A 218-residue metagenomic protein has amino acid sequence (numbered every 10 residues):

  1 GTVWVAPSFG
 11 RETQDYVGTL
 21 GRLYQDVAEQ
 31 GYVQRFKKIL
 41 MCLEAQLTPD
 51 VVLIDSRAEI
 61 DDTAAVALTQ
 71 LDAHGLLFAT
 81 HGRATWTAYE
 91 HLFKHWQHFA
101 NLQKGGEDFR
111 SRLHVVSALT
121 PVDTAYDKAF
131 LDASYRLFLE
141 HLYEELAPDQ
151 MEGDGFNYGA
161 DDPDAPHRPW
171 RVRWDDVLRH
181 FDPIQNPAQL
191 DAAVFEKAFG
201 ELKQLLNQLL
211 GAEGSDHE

Functional and structural regions predicted by a protein language model:
G1-A45: P-loop/Walker-type NTP enzyme "switch/lid" segment
T2, C42-D50, Y158-P166: A structural motif corresponding to the C-terminal end of an alpha-helix and its immediate exit/capping segment
S8, T80, W174: Active-site donor-binding loop signature of nucleotide-sugar glycosyltransferases
R11, A58-E59, V177: Short glycine-rich anion-binding loops that position phosphate/pyrophosphate groups of nucleotides and phosphorylated
Q14-Y16, W86, H180-D182: Short helix/loop capping segments that flank catalytic or ligand/cofactor-binding pockets
Q25-F36, A84-A88, F195-L202: Phosphate/oxyanion-binding active-site loops and adjacent basic polyanion-contact surfaces
Q34-E152: Conserved catalytic-core segment of NTP-binding enzymes
H98-E218: C-terminal lobe/tail of nucleotide-utilizing enzymes
